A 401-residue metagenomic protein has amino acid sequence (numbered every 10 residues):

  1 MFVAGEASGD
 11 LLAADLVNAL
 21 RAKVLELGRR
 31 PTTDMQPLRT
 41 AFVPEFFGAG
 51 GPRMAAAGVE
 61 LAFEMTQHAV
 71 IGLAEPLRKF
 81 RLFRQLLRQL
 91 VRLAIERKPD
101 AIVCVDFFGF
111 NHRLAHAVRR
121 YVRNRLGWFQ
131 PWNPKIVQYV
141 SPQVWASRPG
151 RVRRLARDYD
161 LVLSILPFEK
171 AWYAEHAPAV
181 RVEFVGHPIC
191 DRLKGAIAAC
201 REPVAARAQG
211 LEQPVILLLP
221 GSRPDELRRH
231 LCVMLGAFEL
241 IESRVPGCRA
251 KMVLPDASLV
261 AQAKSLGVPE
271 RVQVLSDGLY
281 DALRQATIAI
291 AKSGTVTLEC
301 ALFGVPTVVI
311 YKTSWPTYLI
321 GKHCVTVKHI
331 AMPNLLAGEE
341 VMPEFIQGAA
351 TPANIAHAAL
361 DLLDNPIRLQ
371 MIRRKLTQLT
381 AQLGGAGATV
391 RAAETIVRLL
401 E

Functional and structural regions predicted by a protein language model:
M1-E401: Nucleotide-activated sugar donor-binding and catalytic core shared by glycosyltransferases and related lipid-linked
